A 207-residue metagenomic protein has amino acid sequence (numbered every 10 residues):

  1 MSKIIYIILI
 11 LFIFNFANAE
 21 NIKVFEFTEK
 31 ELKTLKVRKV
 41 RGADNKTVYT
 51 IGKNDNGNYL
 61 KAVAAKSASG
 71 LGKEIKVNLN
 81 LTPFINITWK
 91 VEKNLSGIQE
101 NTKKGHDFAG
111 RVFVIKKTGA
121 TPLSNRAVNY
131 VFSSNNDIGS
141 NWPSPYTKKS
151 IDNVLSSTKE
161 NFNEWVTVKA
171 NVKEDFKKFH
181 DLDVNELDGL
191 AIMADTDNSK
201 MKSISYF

Functional and structural regions predicted by a protein language model:
I4-I13: Sec-dependent N-terminal signal peptides
A19-G42: Extracellular carbohydrate-recognition regions
T47-G70: Short carbohydrate-recognition loop motifs
E74-I85, K159-F162: Extracellular/lumenal carbohydrate-interaction signature centered on repeated Trp-anchored short motifs
T82-K93, D188-A194: A short beta-strand element within beta-rich, extracytoplasmic domains of secreted/secretory-pathway proteins
T88-N94, K117, K173: Solvent-exposed strand-to-loop "edge" motifs in beta-rich extracellular domains
G105-S150: Extracellular/luminal beta-rich ligand-recognition and adhesion surfaces characterized by aromatic-Gly/Pro-enriched
D107-V112, K148, L155-T158, F162-K202: Extracellular beta-strand ligand-recognition surfaces/modules
